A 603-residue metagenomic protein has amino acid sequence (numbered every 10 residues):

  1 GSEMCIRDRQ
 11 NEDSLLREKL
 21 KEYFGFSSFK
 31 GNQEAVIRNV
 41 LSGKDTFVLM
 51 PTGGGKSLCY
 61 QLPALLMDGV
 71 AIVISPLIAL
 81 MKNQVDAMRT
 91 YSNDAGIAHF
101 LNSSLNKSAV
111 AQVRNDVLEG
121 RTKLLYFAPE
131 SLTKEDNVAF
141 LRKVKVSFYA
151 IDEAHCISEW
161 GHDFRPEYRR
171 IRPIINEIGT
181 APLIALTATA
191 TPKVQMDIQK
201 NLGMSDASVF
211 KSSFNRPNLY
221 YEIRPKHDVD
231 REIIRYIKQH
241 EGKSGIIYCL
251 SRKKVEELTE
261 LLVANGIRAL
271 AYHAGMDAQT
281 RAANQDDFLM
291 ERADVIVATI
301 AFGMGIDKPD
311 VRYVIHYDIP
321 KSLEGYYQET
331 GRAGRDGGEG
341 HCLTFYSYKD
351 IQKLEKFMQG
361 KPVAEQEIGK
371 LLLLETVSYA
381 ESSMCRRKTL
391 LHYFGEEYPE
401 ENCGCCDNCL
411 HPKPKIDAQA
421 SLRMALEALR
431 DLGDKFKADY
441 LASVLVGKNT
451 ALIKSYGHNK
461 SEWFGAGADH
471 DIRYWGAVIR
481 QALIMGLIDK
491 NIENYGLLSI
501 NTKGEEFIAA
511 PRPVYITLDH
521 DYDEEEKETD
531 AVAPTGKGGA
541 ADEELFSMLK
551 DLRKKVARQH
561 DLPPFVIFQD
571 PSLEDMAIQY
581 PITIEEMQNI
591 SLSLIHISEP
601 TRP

Functional and structural regions predicted by a protein language model:
G1-I6: Glycine-rich phosphate/oxyanion-binding loops and their immediately adjacent helices within cytosolic catalytic domains
R7-L16, N39, I368-G369, P399-S598 (+1 more regions): Accessory DNA-binding and partner-docking regions appended to nucleic-acid-acting proteins, especially the terminal
E18-E22, S27, G31, A35-G43 (+8 more regions): Helicase motor core with emphasis on the C-terminal RecA-like subdomain
A64-L66, V70: Conserved short alpha-helical elements in the N-terminal third of ANL/AMP-binding
I72-V73, L261: Gly/serine-rich nucleotide phosphate-binding loop at the start of the catalytic core of nucleotide/ADP-ribose-handling
S244-G245, R252-K254, E260, N265-L270 (+5 more regions): C-terminal helicase lobe
